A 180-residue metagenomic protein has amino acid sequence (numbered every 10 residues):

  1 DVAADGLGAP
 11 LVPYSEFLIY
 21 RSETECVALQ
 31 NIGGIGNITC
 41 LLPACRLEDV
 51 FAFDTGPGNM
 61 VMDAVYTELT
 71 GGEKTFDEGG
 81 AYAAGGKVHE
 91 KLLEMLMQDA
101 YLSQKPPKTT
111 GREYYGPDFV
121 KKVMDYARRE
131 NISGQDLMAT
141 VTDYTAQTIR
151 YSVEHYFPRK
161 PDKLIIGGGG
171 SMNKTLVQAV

Functional and structural regions predicted by a protein language model:
V2-F17, A28-S103: Glycine-rich phosphate-binding loop plus the immediately following alpha-helix
A3, M172-T175: Flexible loop/turn segments at secondary-structure boundaries
A4, F53, S133, L137 (+1 more regions): Conserved aromatic-histidine-acidic binding/catalytic patches
A9, P13, N59, T142 (+2 more regions): Short alpha-helical patches at coil-to-helix transitions and adjacent helical residues in well-structured domains
I19-S22: Acidic, His- and aromatic-enriched active-site or binding-groove loops in soluble protein domains that engage sugars
I32-G34, D162-M172: Glycine-rich beta-strand-to-loop/alpha-helix junction loops that act as flexible
E73-K163, K174-V180: A contiguous, well-structured pocket-lining segment that forms one wall/lid of small-molecule binding clefts in soluble
